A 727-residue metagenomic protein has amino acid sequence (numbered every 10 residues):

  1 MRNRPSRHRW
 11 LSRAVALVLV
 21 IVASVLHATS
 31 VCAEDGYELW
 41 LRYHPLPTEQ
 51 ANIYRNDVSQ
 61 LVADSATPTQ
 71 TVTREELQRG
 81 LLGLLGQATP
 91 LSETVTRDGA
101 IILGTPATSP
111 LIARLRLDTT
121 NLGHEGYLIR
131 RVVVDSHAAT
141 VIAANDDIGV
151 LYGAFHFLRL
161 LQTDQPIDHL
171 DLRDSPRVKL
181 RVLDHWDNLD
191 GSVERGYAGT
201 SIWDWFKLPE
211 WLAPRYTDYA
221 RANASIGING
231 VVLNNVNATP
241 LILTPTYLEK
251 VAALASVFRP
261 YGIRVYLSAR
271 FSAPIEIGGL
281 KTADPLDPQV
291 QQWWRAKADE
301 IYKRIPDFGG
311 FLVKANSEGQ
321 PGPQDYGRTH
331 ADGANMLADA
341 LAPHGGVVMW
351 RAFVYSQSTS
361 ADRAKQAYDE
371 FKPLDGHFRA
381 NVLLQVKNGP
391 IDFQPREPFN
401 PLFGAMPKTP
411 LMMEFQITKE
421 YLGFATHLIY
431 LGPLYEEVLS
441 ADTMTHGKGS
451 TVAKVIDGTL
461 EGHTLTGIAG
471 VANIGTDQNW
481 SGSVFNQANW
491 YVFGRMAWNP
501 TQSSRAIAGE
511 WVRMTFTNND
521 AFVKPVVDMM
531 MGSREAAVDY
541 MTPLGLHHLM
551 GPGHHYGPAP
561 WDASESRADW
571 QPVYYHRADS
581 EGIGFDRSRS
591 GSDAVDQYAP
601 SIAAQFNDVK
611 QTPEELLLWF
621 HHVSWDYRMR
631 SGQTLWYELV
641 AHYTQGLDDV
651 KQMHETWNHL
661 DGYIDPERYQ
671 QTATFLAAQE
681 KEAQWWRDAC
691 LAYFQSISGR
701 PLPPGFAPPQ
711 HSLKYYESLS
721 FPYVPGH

Functional and structural regions predicted by a protein language model:
M1-L11: N-terminal secretory signal peptides that target proteins for export/translocation
S12-V22: Sec-dependent N-terminal signal peptides
V31-D135, H169: Acidic, contiguous N-terminal accessory segments
A51-P68, T200-W203, N234-N237, H622 (+1 more regions): Acidic/histidine-rich, surface-exposed loop or edge segments in extracytoplasmic proteins
A66-E76, G80, L117-L312, A342: Feature activates predominantly on carbohydrate-active enzymes
T89, K207, P245, A253 (+3 more regions): Catalytic-core regions of glycoside hydrolase
G449-H727: Catalytic domains of carbohydrate-active enzymes that cleave complex glycans
